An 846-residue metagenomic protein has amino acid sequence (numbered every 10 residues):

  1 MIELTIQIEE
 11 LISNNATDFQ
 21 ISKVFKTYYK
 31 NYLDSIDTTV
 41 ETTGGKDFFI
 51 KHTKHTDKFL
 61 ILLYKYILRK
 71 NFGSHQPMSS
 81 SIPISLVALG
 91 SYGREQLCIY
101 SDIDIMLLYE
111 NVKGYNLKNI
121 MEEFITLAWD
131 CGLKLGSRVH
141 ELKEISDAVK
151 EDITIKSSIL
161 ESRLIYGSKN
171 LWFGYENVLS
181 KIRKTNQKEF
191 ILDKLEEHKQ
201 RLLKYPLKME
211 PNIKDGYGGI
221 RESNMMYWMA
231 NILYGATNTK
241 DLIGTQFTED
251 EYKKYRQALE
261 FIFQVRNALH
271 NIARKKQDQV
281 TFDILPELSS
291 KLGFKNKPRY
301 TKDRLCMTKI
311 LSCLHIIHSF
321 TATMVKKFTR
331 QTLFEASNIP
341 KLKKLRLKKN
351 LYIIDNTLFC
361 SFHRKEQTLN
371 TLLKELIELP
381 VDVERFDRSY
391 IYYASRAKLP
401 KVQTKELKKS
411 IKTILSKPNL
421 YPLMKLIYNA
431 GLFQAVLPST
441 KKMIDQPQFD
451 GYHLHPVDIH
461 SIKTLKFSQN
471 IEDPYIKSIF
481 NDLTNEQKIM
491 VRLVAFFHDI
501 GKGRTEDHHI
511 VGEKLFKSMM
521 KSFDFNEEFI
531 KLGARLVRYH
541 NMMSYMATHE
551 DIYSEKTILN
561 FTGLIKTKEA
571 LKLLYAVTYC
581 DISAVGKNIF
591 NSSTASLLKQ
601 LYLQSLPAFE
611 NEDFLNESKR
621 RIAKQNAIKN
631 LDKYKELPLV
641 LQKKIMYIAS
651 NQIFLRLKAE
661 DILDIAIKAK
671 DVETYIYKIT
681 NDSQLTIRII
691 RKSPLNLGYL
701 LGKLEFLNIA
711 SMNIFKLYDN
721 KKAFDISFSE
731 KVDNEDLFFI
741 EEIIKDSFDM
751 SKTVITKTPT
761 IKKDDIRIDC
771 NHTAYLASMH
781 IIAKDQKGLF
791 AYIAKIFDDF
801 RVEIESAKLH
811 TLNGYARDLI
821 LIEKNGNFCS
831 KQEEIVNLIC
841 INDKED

Functional and structural regions predicted by a protein language model:
M1-A88, E95-L97, I103-G451, I822-E823 (+1 more regions): Non-catalytic interface/linker regions that flank or bridge core catalytic/transmembrane domains
I50-K51, G114-K118, D215-G218, Y452-K463 (+2 more regions): Active-site metal-coordination segments of metallo-dependent hydrolases
K58-P77, S85, M229-I243, D250 (+3 more regions): Alpha-helical phosphate/pyrophosphate-handling elements in metalloenzyme active cores
P77-L86, E251-L259, N481-A495, E528-L536 (+1 more regions): Alpha-helical scaffolds flanking conserved acidic
K118-G136, D507-F525, K531-H540: An active-site-proximal "capping" alpha-helix that borders the catalytic cofactor pocket
H140-E151, L536-Y545, F728: Short, conserved secondary-structure transition motifs
S168, E210, I232-G235, Q257 (+12 more regions): Divalent metal-dependent phosphate-bond-processing catalytic cores, especially two-metal-ion Mg2+/Mn2+ enzymes that act
I262, L311, H315-L351, T562-D846: Regulatory modules associated with amino-acid/nitrogen control
